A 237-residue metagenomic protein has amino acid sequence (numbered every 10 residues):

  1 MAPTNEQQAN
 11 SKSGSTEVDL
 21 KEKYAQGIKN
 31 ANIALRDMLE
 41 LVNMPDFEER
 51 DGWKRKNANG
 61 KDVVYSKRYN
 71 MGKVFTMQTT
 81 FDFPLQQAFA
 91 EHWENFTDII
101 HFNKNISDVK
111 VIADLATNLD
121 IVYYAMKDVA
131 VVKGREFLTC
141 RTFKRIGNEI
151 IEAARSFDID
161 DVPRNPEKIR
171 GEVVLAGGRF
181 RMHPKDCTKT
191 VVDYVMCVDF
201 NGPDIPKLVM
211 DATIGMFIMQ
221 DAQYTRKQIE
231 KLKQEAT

Functional and structural regions predicted by a protein language model:
A2-T237: Eukaryotic helix-grip
